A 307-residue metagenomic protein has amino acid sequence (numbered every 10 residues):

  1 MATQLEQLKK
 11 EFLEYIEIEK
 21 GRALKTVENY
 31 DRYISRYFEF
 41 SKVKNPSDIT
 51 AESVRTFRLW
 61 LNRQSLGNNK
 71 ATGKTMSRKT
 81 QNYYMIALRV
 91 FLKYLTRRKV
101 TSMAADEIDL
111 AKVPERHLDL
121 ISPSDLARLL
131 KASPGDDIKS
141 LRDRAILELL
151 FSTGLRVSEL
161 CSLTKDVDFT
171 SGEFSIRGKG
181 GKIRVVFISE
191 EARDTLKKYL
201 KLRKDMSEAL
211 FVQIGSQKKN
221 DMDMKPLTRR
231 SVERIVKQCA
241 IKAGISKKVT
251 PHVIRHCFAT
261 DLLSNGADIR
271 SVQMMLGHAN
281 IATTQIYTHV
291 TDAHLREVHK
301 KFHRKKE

Functional and structural regions predicted by a protein language model:
M1-E307: Conserved catalytic core of the tyrosine transesterase superfamily
